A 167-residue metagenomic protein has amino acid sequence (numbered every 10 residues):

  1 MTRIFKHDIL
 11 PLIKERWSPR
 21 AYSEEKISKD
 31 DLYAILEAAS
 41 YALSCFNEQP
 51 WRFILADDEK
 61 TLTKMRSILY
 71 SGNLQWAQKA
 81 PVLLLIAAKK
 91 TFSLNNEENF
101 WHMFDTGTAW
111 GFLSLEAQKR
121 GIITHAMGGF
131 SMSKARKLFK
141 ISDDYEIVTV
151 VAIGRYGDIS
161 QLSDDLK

Functional and structural regions predicted by a protein language model:
M1-K167: Acidic, surface-exposed loops and disordered segments
